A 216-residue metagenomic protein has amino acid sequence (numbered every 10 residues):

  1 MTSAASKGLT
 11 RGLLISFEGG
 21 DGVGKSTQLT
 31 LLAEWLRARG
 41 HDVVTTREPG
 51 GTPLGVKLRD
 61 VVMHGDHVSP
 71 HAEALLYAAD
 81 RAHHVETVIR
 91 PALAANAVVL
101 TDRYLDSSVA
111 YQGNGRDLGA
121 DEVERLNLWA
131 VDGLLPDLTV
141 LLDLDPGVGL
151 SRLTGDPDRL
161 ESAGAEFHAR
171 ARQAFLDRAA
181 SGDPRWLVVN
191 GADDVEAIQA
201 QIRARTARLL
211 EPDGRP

Functional and structural regions predicted by a protein language model:
T2-G8, A33, G147-P216: NTP-dependent small-molecule kinase module
T10-L14: Pre-Walker A (Motif I) flank of P-loop NTPase domains
F17: Hydrophobic anchor at the beta1->P-loop junction of P-loop NTPases
G20: P-loop (Walker A) phosphate-binding loop of NTP-binding proteins
K25: Conserved lysine of the Walker
Q28: Hydrophobic positions on the alpha1 helix immediately C-terminal to the Walker A/P-loop
H41-V131, Q201: ATP-dependent small-molecule kinase phosphotransfer cores that center on conserved nucleotide phosphate-binding segments
R103, S107-A174: A glycine- and Lys/Arg-enriched "phosphate-lid" helix/loop adjacent to the NTP-binding pocket of small-molecule kinases
